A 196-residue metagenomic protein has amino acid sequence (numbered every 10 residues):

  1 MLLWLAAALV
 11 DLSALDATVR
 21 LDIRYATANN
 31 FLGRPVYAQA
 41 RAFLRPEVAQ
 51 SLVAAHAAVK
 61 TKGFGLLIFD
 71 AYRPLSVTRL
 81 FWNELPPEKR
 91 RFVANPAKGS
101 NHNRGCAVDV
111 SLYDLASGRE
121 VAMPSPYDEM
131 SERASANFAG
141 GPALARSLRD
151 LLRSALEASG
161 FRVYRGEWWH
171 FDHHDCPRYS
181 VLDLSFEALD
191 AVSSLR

Functional and structural regions predicted by a protein language model:
W4-A71, F81-G166, H174-R196: Extracytoplasmic cell-surface/polysaccharide-interacting catalytic and binding patches
P74: Segments that shape or occlude catalytic/ligand-binding pockets
V77: Short, well-ordered surface patches within globular domains
F171: Conserved metal-phosphate-binding beta-hairpin within the catalytic cores of diverse ATP-dependent phosphoryl-transfer
